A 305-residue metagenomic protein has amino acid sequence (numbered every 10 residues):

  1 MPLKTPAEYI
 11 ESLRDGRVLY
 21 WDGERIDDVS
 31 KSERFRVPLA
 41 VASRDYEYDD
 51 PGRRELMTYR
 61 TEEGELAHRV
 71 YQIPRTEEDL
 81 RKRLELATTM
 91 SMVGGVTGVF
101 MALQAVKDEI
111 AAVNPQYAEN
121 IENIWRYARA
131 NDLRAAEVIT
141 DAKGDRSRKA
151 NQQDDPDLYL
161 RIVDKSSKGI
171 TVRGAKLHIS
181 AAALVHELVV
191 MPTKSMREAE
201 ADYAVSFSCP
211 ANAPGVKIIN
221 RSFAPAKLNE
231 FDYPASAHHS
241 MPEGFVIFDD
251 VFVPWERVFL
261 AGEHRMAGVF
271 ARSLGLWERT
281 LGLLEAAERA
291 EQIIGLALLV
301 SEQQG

Functional and structural regions predicted by a protein language model:
M1-S43: N-terminal-proximal low-complexity accessory segments that begin disordered and transition into the first
R17, L133-A135, K168, H186-L188 (+3 more regions): Structural beta-strand/beta-sheet cores of well-ordered domains, especially the beta-sheet scaffolds that support
G23, V172-G174, F248: Buried hydrophobic positions in well-ordered alpha/beta secondary-structure cores of metabolic enzymes
S30-D49, A183-T193: Short, surface-exposed, low-complexity cationic segments
E47-A135, E187: Internal helix-loop-helix
V106-A175: Gly/Pro-rich turn-and-neighbor structural signature
A175, I179-L228: A short core secondary-structure module
N229-G305: Glycine-rich beta->alpha junctions and the first turn(s) of the following alpha-helix
